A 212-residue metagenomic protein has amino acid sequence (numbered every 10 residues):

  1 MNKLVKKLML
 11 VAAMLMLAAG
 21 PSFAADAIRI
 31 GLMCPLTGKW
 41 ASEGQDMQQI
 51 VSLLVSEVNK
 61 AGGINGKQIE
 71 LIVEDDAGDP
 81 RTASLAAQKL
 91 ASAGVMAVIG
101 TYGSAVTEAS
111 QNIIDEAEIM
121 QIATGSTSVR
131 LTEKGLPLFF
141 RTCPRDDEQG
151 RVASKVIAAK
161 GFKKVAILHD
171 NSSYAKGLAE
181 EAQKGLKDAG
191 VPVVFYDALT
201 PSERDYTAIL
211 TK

Functional and structural regions predicted by a protein language model:
M1-M9: Bacterial N-terminal signal peptides that target proteins for export
L8-L17: Sec-dependent N-terminal signal peptides
G20-A24: Sec/Tat signal peptide C-region and signal peptidase I cleavage site
A27, S42-Q49, A61-R130, T142 (+1 more regions): Beta-alpha junction/loop-to-helix N-cap segments that form part of ligand/metal-binding clefts
A27-P35, I69-I72, K164-V165: Short, well-ordered beta-strand elements
K39-Q49, S173-L178: Glycine- and acidic-residue-enriched helix-capping/strand-helix junction motifs
S52-G63, Q88-M96, N112-I119, A158-K163 (+2 more regions): Sec-exported extracytoplasmic/periplasmic mature domains
L85, S128-R130, P137-K212: Extracellular/periplasmic Venus flytrap/periplasmic-binding protein
